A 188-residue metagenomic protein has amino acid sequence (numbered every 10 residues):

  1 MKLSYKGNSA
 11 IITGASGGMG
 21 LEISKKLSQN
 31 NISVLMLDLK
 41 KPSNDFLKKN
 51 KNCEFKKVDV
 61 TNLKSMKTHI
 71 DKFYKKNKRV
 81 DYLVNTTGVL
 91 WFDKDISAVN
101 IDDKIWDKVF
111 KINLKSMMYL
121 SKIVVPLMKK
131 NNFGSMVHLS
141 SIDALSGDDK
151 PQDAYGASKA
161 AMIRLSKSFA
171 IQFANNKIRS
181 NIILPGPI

Functional and structural regions predicted by a protein language model:
L3-V34: Canonical Rossmann dinucleotide-binding motif of NAD(H)/NADP(H)-dependent dehydrogenases/reductases, specifically
N30-N44: Conserved glycine-rich Rossmann-like NAD(P)H-binding loop of the short-chain dehydrogenase/reductase
T87-K94: Conserved NAD(P)H cofactor-binding loop of Rossmann-fold oxidoreductase domains
K94-A98, D102-D107: Substrate-binding pocket helix/loop in short-chain dehydrogenase/reductase
S121, S158, S166: Active-site helix of classical SDR
P126, I171-Q172: Alpha-helical segment proximal to the catalytic Tyr-Lys
S141: Residue(s) in the substrate-gating loop at a strand-loop-helix junction that position the organic substrate next
